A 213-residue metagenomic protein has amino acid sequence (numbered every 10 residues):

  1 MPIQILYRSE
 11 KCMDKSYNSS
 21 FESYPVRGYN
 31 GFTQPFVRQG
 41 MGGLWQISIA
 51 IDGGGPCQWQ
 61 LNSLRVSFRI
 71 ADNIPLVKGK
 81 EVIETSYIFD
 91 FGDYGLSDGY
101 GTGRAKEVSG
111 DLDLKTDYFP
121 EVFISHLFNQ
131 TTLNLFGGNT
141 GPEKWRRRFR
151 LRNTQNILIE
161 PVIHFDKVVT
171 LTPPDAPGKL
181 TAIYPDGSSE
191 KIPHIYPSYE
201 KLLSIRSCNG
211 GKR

Functional and structural regions predicted by a protein language model:
P2-T116: Structured domain cores in non-transmembrane regions
I83-R213: A eukaryote-biased signal for long
